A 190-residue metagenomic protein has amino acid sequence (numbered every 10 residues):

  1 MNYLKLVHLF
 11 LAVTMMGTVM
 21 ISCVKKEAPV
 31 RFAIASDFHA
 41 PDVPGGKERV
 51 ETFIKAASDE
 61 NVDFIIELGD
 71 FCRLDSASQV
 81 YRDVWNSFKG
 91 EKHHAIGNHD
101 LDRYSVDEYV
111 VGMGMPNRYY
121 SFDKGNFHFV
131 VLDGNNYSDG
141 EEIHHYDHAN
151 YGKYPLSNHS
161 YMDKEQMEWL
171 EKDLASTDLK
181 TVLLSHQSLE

Functional and structural regions predicted by a protein language model:
M1-V7: Positively charged n-region of N-terminal signal peptides that target proteins for export
H8-T18: Bacterial N-terminal signal peptides
S22-V80, E165: N-terminal active-site segment of His-dependent metallophosphoesterases
P29-D42, N126-G140, L184: Active-site-proximal beta-strand elements of phosphoester/diester hydrolases
I34-S36, F64-D70, K92-N98, V182-H186: Active-site neighborhood of phospho(di)ester-bond hydrolases with catalytic His/Asp-centered motifs
A57-N61, D173-D178: Glycine-rich phosphate-binding loop signature in dinucleotide/nucleotide-binding domains
A77-T177: Extended active-site neighborhood of metal-dependent phosphoesterases/phosphodiesterases
L174-E190: Short acidic, glycine-rich surface-loop motifs adjacent to enzyme active sites
